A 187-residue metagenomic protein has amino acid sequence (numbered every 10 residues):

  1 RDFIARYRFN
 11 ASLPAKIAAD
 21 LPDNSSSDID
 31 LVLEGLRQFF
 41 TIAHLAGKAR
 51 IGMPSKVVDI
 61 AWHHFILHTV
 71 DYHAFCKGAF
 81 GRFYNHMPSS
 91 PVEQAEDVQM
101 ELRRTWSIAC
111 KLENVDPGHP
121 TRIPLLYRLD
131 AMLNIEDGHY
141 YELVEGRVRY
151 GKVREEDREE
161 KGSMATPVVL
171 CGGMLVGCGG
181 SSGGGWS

Functional and structural regions predicted by a protein language model:
R1-S187: Acidic, Ser/Thr/Pro-rich intrinsically disordered cytosolic tails and loops of eukaryotic transmembrane proteins
